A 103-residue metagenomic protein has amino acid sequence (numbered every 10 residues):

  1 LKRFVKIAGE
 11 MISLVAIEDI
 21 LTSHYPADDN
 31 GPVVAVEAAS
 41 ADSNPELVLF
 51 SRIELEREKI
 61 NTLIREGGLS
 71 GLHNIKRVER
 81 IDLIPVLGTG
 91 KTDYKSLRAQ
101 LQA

Functional and structural regions predicted by a protein language model:
L1-H73, A99: AMP-binding/adenylate-forming catalytic core of the ANL superfamily
V5-A8, E54, V78-D82, D93: Small/flexible residues
P45, G68-T92: AMP-binding/adenylate-forming catalytic domain of the ANL superfamily
K91-A103: Phosphopantetheine-dependent thiolation modules in NRPS/PKS and related acyl-activating systems
